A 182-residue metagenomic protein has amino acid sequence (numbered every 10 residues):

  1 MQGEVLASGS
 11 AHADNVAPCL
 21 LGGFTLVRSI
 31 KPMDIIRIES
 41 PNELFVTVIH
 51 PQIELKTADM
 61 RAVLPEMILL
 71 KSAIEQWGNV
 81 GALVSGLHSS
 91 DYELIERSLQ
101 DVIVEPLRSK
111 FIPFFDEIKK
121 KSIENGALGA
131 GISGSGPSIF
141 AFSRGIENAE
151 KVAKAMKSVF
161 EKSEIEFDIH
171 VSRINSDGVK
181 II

Functional and structural regions predicted by a protein language model:
M1-N125, R144-I182: ATP-dependent small-molecule kinase catalytic core of the GHMP/sugar-kinase superfamily and closely related
N15, G134-G136: Short, conserved active-site loops that position catalytic residues or coordinate cofactors/metal ions across diverse
S40, S133-G134: Short glycine/proline-enriched turns and hinge-like loops at secondary-structure junctions
G129-S133, V171: Short beta-strand
G136-S143: Short beta-strand->loop micro-motif that forms the acidic, two-metal-ion catalytic signature in nucleotide-processing
